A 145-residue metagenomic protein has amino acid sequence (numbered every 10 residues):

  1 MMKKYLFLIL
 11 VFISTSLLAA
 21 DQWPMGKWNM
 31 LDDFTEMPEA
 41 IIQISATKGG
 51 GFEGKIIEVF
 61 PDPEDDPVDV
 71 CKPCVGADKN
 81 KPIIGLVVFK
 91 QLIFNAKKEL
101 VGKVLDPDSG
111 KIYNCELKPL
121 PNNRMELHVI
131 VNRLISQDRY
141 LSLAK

Functional and structural regions predicted by a protein language model:
M1-M2: N-terminal secretory signal peptides that target proteins for export/translocation
Y5-T15: Sec-dependent N-terminal signal peptides
T15-S16, L141: Intrinsically disordered, glycine/charged-rich N-terminal periplasmic/extracytoplasmic linker segments that lie
L18-K27: N-terminal helix-cap/turn-to-beta initiation motif at the start of protein domains
M25, G51, E99, R124 (+1 more regions): Exposed beta-strand and adjacent loop surfaces of beta-rich binding modules that mediate intermolecular recognition
M30-Y113: Central antiparallel beta-sheet cores of small beta-barrel/beta-sandwich binding domains
N122-R124, V129-K145: Edge beta-strand at a domain terminus
